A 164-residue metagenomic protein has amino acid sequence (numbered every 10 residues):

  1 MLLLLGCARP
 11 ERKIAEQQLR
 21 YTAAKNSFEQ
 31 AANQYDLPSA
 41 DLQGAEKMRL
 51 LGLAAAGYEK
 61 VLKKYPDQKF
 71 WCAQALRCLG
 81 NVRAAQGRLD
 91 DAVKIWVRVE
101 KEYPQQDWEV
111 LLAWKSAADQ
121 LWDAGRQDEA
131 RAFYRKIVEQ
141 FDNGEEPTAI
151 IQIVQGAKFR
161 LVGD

Functional and structural regions predicted by a protein language model:
M1-L3: Hydrophobic helical h-region of N-terminal Sec-dependent signal peptides in bacterial secretory/periplasmic proteins
L5-D164: Acidic, polar-rich low-complexity tracts and alpha-helical solenoid repeat scaffolds
